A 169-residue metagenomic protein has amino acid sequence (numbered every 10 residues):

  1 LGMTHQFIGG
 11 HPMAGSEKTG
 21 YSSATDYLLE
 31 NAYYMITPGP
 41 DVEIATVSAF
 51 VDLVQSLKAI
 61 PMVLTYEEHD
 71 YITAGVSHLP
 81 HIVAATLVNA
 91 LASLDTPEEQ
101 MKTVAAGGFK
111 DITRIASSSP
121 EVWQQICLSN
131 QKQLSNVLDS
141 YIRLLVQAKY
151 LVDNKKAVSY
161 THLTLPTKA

Functional and structural regions predicted by a protein language model:
L1-S16, Y21-T25: Rossmann-fold NAD(P)-binding glycine/threonine-rich loop
S22-L28, Q124-Q125: Short, flexible, solvent-exposed loop/turn segments with mixed acidic/basic and small polar residues
D26-R114: Internal alpha-helical scaffold of NAD(P)-dependent oxidoreductase catalytic cores
D95-L145: C-terminal substrate-binding/catalytic lobe of Rossmann-fold NAD(P)-dependent oxidoreductases
L145, K149-V152: A structural signal for well-ordered alpha-helices, especially hydrophobic packing surfaces of coiled-coils
V152-V158: Short helix-adjacent coil turns
T161-T167: Conserved small/polar residues in nucleotide/adenosyl-binding loops
